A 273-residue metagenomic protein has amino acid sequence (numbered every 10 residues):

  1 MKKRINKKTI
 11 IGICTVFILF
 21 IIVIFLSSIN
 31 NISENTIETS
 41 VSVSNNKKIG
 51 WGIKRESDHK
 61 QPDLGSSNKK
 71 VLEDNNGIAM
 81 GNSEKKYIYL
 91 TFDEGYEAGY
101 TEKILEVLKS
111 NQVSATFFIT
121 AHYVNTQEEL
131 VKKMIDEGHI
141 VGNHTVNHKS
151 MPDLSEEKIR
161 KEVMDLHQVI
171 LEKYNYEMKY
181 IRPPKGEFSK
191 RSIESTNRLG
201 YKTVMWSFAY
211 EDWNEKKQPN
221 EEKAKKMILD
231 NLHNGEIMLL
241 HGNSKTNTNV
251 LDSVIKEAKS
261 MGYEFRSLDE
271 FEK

Functional and structural regions predicted by a protein language model:
K2-T91, E97-L105, K109-S110, V254-E257 (+1 more regions): N-terminal pre-catalytic segment of deacetylase/amide-hydrolase enzymes
I53, D58-S150, L154, K158-M178 (+1 more regions): Active-site beta->alpha N-cap acidic-glycine motif
Y100, K149-E177, E187-N234, N247-N249: Alpha-helical scaffold elements lining the catalytic groove of polysaccharide deacetylases
T116-A121, W206-F208, G262-K273: A short glycine-rich beta-strand->turn/loop micro-motif centered on a GG-aromatic cluster
T116-F118, G142, R182, V204 (+2 more regions): Structural detector of well-ordered beta-strand residues that form the stable sheet scaffold of enzyme domains
H233-D269: Catalytic grooves of carbohydrate-active enzymes
